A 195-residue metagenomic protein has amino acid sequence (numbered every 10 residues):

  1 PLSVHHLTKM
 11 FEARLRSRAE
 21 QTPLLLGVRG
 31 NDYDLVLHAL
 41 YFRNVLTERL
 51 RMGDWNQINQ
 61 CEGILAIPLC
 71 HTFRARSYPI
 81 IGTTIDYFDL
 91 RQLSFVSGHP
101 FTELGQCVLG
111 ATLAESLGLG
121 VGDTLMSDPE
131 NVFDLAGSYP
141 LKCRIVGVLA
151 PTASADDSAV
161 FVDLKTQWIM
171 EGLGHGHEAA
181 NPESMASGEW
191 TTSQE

Functional and structural regions predicted by a protein language model:
L2-P79, D86-D89, E103: Hydrophobic, regular-secondary-structure patches
M10-R14, V132, D157: Short beta-alpha junctions and helix-cap segments that line functional grooves
P23-G27, I67, P79-G82, C107-V108 (+3 more regions): Soluble periplasmic/extracytoplasmic beta-strand elements of cell-envelope proteins
R29-N31, T83-D86, T112, E130 (+2 more regions): Solvent-exposed coil/turn segments that connect beta secondary-structure elements in extracytoplasmic/periplasmic
D32, D86-F88, E115-S116, F133-L135 (+2 more regions): Short beta-strands and strand-coil junctions in structured, solvent-facing domains, enriched
H71-S77, V96-V108, E130-S154: Beta-strand-rich non-transmembrane domains
Y78-L125: Short beta-strand boundary microenvironments
Y139-K142, V148-E195: Mechanotransmission and gating elements of multispan inner-membrane complexes involved in transport and envelope
